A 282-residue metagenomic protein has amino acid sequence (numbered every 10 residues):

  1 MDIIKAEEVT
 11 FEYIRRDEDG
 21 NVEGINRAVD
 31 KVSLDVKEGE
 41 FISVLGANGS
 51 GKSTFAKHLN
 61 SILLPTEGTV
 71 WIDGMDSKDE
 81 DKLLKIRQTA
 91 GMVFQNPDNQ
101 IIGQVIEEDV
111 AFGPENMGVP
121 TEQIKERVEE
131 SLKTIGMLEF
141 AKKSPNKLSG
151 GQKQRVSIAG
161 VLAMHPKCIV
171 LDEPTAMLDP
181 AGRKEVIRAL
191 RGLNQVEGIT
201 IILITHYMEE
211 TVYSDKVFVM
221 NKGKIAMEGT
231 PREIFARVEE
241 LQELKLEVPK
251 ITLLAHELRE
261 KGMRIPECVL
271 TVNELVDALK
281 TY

Functional and structural regions predicted by a protein language model:
L45-A47: The feature captures the beta-strand-to-loop junction immediately N-terminal to the Walker
N60: Helix-to-loop junction immediately C-terminal to a conserved catalytic motif
G68-K78, I86: Conserved ABC transporter NBD signature motif
E122-F140: Conserved ABC ATPase "signature" region
S144-L148, Q152: Conserved ABC ATPase signature
I169-D172: Catalytic Walker B motif of ABC-type/P-loop ATPase nucleotide-binding domains
